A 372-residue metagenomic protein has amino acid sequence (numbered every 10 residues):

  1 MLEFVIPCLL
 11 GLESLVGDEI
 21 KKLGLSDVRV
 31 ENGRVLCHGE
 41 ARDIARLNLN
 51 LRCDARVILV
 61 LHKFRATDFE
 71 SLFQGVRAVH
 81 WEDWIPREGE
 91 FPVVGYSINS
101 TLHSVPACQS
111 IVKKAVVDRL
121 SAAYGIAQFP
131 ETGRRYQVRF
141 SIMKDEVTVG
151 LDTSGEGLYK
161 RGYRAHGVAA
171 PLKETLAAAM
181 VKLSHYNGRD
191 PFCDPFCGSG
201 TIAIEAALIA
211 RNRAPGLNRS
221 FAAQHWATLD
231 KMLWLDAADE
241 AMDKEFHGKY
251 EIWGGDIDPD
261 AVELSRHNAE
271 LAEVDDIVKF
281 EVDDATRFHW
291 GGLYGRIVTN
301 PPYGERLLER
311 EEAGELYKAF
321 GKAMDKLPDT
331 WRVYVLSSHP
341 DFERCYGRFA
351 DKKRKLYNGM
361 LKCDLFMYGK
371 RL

Functional and structural regions predicted by a protein language model:
M1-R134: Non-catalytic nucleic-acid substrate-recognition regions in nucleic-acid-modifying enzymes
C8, D256, S337: Short beta-strand/turn micro-motifs composed of small residues that flank or help shape donor/cofactor-binding pockets
I98-T101, G157, P302-R306: A short, flexible beta-alpha/helix-coil linker loop
V138-S154, F366: C-terminal edge-of-domain segments
V149-H185: SAM-dependent Rossmann-like transferase core, predominantly class I methyltransferases with a strong bias toward
L172-W290, R306, R310-G314: Conserved S-adenosyl-L-methionine
D284-R287, G291-L372: C-terminal catalytic and target-recognition region of SAM-dependent MTase-like enzymes, primarily methyltransferases
